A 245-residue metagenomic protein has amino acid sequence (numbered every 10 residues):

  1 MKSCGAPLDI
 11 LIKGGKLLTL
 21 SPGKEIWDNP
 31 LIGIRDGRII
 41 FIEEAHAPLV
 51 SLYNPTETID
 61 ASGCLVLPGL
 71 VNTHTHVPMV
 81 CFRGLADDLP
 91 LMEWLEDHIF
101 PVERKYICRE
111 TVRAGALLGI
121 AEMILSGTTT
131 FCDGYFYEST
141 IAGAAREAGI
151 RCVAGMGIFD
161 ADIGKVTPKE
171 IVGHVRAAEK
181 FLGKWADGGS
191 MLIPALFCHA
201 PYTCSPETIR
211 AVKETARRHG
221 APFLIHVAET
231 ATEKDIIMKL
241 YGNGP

Functional and structural regions predicted by a protein language model:
M1-L52: N-terminal metal-binding scaffold of metallo-dependent hydrolase/deaminase domains
A6-L8, N54-T56, S62, S126 (+3 more regions): Short coil/turn connectors at secondary-structure junctions
L8-K13, V50-W94, L117, A121-L125: Replace "His-x-His-based motif
G15, I32, G37, G63 (+6 more regions): Divalent metal-coordination and catalytic microenvironments
L20, P68, P78-V80, S205 (+1 more regions): Conserved protein kinase catalytic core
T75-V77, F136, E229: Short, glycine/acidic-enriched loop or turn micro-motifs at the edges of active sites
R83-I150, H174-G188: Alpha-helical scaffold segments that flank or form the walls of functional sites
I141-P245: Metal-coordinating catalytic core of metallo-dependent amide/deamination hydrolases
